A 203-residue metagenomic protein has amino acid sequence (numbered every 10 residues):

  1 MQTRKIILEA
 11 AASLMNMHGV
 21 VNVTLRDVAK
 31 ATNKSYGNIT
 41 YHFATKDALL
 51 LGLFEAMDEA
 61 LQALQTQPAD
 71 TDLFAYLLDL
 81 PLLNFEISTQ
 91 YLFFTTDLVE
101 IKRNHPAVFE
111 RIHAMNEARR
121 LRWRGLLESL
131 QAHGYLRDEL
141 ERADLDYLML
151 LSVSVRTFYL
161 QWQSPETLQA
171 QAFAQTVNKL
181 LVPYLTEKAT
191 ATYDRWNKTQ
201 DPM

Functional and structural regions predicted by a protein language model:
T3-A10, L148: N-terminal positioning helix adjacent to the helix-turn-helix/winged-helix DNA-binding module
I6, L14-A48, G52: Helix-turn-helix
V20-V21, L136, P165: Conserved hydrophobic residue
F54-L61: Short, basic, alpha-helical segments at the C-terminal edge of helix-turn-helix-like DNA-binding modules
T66-F93, M149: Hydrophobic alpha-helical connector segments
S88-E110, G125, S129: Amphipathic alpha-helical segments used for helix-helix packing
A107-H133, A143-T157, Q175-P183: Amphipathic alpha-helical packing segments from all-alpha helical-bundle domains
Q161, P165-M203: C-terminal peripheral helix-coil segments that are non-catalytic and often amphipathic
